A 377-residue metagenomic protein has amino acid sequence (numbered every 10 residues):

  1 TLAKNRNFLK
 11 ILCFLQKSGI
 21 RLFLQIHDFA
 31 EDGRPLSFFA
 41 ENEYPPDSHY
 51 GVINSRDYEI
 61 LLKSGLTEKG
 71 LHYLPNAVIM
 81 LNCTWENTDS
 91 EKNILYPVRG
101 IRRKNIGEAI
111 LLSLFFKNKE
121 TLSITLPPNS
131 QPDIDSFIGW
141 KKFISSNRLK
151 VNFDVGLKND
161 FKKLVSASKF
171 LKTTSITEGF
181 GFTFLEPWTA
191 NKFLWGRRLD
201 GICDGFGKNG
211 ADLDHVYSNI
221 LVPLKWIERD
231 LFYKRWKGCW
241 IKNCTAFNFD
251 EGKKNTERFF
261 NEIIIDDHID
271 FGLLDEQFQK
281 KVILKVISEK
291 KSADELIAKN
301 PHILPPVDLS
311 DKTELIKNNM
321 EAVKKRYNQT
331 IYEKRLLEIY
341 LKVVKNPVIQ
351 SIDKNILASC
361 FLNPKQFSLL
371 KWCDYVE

Functional and structural regions predicted by a protein language model:
F29-A30, R56-D57, Y73-C83, I101 (+1 more regions): Short beta-strand->alpha-helix junction loop in the catalytic core of nucleotide-activated group-transfer enzymes
G33-G70: A short, active-site helix/loop in glycosyltransferases that binds the activated sugar's phosphate group
R34-S37, L62, H72-K92: Acidic anion/phosphate-binding donor-loop and adjacent secondary structure in glycosyltransferase catalytic cores
W85-K104, I110-S113, K117, S123-I124: Conserved donor-binding/catalytic core segment of Leloir-type glycosyltransferases
E120-G139, N152-G156: Glycosyltransferase donor-sugar binding loop
F137-N159, K163, N209-W226: Nucleotide-activated donor-binding/catalytic signature segment of Leloir-type glycosyltransferases, i.e., the conserved
I176: Aromatic "clamp/platform" in nucleotide-sugar-dependent glycosyltransferases that forms part of the donor/acceptor
P223-L370: A charged, aromatic-enriched C-terminal amphipathic alpha-helix characteristic of glycosyltransferases across folds
